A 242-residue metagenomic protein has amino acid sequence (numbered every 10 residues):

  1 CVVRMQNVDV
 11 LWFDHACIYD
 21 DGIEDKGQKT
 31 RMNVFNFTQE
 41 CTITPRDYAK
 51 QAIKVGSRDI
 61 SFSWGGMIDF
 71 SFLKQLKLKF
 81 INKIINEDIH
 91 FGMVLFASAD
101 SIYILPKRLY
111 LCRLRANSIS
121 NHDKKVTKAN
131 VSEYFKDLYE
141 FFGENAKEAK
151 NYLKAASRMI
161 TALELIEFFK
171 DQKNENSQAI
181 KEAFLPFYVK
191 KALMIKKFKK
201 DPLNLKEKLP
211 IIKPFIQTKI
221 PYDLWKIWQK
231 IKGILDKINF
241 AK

Functional and structural regions predicted by a protein language model:
C1-P106, Y110-V126, N130-E148: Donor-binding/catalytic cores of nucleotide-activated saccharide and glycerol-phosphate transferases/polymerases
V8, K170-K242: Membrane-interface aromatic/basic loop that binds lipid-linked glycans or pyrophosphate carriers, typified by
A52-V55, L78-F80, M159, L165 (+2 more regions): Generic hydrophobic, helix-prone segments enriched in Leu/Val/Ile
S61-I68, D137-G143, A162, I166-F169 (+1 more regions): A short, terminal or domain-edge coil/loop segment
I89-A97, S157-E167, P186-L193: P-loop NTPase catalytic cores that bind/hydrolyze ATP
A129-I180: C-terminal, non-catalytic tails of nucleotide-sugar-dependent glycosyltransferases
